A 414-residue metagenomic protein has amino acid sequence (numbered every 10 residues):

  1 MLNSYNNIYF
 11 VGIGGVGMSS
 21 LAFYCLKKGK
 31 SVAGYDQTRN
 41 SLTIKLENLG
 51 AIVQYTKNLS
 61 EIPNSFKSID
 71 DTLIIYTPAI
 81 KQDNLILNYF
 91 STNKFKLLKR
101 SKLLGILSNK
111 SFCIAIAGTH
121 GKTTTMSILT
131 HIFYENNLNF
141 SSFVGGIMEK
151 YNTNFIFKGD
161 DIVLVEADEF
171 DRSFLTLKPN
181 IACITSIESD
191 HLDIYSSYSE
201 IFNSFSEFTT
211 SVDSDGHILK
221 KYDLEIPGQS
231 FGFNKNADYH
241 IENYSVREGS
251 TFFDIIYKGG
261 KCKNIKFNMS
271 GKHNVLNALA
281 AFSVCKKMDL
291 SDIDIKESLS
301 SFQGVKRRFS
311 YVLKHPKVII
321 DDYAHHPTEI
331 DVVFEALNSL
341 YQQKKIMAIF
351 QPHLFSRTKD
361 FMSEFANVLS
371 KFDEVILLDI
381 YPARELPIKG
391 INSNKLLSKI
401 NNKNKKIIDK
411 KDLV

Functional and structural regions predicted by a protein language model:
L2-N7, G17, L21-K28, I181 (+2 more regions): Nucleotide phosphate-binding/pyrophosphate-handling subdomain across enzymes that bind or process nucleotide phosphates
S4-Y5, Y24-K30, E47, E61-K67 (+5 more regions): Phosphate-binding loop of NTP-binding sites
Y9-I13: Conserved N-terminal Rossmann-fold NAD(P)-binding element of oxidoreductases
S31-K45: NAD(P)-binding Rossmann-fold cofactor-contacting core
Y35-D36, Q54-L59, L98-K102, F143 (+4 more regions): Beta-strand->loop->alpha-helix junctions that form or flank phosphate-binding loops in nucleotide-handling enzymes
K45-I52: Short, conserved SAM-binding/catalytic segment of Class I S-adenosyl-L-methionine-dependent methyltransferases
I52-I69, I408-L413: Short acidic low-complexity segments
F365-V414: C-terminal helical cap/extension that packs against the catalytic core of soluble nucleotide-cofactor enzymes
